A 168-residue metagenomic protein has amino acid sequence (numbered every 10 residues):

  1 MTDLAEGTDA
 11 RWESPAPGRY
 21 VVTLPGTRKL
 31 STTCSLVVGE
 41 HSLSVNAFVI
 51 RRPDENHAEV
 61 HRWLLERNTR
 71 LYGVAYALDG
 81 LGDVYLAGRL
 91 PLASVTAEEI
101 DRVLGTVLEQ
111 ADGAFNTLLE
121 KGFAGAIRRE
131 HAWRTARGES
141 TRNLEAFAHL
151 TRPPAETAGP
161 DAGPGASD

Functional and structural regions predicted by a protein language model:
M1-D54: N-terminal catalytic cores of peptidoglycan-degrading enzymes
L4-G7, W63, R67-L71, V103-T117: Conserved short hydrophobic interaction patches
R11-P17, G73-L81, N116-W133, A162: Short glycine-rich, low-complexity/disordered patches
L30-S35, P91-A97, H131-A146: Short, charged low-complexity intrinsically disordered segments located at boundaries of structured domains
N46-A87: Short, internal acidic amphipathic alpha-helical interface segments that mediate docking to partner proteins
L81-G105, G113-F123: Well-ordered alpha/beta subsegment
D101-A114, L144-F147, E156-G159: Short, charged interaction patches at domain edges and termini
L119-D168: Short, highly charged C-terminal tails/helix-capping segments
